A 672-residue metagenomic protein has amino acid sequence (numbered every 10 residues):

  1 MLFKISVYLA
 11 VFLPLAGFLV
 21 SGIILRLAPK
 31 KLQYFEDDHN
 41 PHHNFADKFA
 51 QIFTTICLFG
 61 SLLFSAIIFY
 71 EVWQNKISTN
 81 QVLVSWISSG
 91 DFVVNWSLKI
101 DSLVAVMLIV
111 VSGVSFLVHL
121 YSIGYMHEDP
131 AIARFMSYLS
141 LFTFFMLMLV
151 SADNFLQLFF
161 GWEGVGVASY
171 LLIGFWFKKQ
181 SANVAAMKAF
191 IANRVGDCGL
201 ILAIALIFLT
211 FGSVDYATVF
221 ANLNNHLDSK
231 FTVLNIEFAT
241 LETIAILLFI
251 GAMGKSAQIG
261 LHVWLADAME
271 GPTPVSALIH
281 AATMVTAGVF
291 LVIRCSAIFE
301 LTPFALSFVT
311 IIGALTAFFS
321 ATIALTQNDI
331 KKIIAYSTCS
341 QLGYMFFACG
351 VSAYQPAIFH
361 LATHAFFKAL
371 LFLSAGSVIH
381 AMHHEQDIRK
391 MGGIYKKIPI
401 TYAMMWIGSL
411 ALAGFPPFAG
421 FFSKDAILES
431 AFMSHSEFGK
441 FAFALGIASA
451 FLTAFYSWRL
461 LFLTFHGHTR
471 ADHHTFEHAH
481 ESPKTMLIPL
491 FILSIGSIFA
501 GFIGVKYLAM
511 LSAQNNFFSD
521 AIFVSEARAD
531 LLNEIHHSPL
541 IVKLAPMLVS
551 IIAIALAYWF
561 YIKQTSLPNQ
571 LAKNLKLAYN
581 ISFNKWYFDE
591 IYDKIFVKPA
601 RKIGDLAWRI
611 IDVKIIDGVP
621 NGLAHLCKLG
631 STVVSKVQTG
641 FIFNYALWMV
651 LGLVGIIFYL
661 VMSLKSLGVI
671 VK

Functional and structural regions predicted by a protein language model:
M1-L13, F45-I56, F92-V110, M148-G161 (+7 more regions): Membrane-entry segments of alpha-helical transmembrane domains in multi-pass membrane proteins
M1-Y8, I24-F116, L120-S137, T210-I236 (+6 more regions): Transmembrane helix-loop-helix hairpins at membrane boundaries of multipass inner-membrane proteins
V11-K30, M253, A257, A317: N-terminal signal-anchor/start-transfer transmembrane helix
K31-A46, K390, H473-H478, H625 (+1 more regions): Membrane-interfacial, low-structure loops and terminal tails that flank and connect transmembrane helices in multi-pass
T55-W73, G196-L209, M405-A413, P489-L511 (+2 more regions): Hydrophobic alpha-helical membrane-insertion segments
S78-V93, D215-L234, S423-S434, Y507-H537 (+1 more regions): Membrane-interfacial helical/loop segments at transmembrane boundaries in membrane proteins
D91, S102, Y507-L548, Y558-K672: Aromatic-capped, Gly/Pro-kinked transmembrane alpha-helices
L117-G161, V167-T485, S494-G496, F502-G504: Hydrophobic transmembrane alpha-helices and their helix-loop junctions in integral membrane proteins
